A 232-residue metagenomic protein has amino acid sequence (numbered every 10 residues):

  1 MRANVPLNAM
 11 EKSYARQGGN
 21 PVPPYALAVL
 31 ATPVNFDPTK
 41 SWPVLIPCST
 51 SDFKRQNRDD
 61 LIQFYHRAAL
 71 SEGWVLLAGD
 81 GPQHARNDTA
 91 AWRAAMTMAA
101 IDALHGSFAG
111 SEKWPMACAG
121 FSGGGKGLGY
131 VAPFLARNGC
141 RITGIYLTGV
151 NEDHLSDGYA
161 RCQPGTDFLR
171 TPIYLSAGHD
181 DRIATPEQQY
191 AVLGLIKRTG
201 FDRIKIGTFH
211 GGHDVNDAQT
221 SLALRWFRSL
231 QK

Functional and structural regions predicted by a protein language model:
M1-W42, F134, I204, K232: A domain-start/cap signature at the N-terminus of enzymes
T39-S51: Short beta-strand element of the alpha/beta-hydrolase
C48-D52, H105, F121, L128 (+4 more regions): Cell-envelope and extracellular/periplasmic
N57-L77: Short amphipathic alpha-helix adjacent to the substrate-entry channel of hydrolases
D88-G110: Alpha/beta-hydrolase active-site loop
H105-S107, W114-D167: Primarily recognizes the serine-hydrolase "nucleophile elbow" in alpha/beta-hydrolase and SGNH/GDSL folds
G144-T220: The feature captures the conserved acid-bearing segment of alpha/beta-hydrolase catalytic domains
T220-K232: Catalytic active-site module of serine/aspartate enzymes centered on a nucleophile-bearing elbow/loop
